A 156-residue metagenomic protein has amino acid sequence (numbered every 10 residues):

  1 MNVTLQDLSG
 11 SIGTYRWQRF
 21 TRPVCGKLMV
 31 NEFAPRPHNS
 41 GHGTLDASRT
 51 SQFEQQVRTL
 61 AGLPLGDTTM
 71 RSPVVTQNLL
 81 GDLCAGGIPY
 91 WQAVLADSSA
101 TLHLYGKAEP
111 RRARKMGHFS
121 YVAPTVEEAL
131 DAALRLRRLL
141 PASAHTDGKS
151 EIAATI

Functional and structural regions predicted by a protein language model:
M1-Q18, V24, A34-L83, I88: Active-site "cap" helix and flanking loop/linker of ATP-utilizing ligase/carboxylase catalytic domains
Q18-T21, G106-A108: Short, solvent-exposed loop/turn elements at beta->coil junctions and helix N-caps that rim active or binding pockets
G26-M29: Conserved protein kinase catalytic/activation segment
E32-P35, A123: Active-site proximal loops enriched in glycine and acidic residues that flank catalytic Cys/His/Asp and coordinate
R58-I156: Peripheral (often C-terminal) accessory segments that flank ATP-dependent C-N-forming ligase machineries
